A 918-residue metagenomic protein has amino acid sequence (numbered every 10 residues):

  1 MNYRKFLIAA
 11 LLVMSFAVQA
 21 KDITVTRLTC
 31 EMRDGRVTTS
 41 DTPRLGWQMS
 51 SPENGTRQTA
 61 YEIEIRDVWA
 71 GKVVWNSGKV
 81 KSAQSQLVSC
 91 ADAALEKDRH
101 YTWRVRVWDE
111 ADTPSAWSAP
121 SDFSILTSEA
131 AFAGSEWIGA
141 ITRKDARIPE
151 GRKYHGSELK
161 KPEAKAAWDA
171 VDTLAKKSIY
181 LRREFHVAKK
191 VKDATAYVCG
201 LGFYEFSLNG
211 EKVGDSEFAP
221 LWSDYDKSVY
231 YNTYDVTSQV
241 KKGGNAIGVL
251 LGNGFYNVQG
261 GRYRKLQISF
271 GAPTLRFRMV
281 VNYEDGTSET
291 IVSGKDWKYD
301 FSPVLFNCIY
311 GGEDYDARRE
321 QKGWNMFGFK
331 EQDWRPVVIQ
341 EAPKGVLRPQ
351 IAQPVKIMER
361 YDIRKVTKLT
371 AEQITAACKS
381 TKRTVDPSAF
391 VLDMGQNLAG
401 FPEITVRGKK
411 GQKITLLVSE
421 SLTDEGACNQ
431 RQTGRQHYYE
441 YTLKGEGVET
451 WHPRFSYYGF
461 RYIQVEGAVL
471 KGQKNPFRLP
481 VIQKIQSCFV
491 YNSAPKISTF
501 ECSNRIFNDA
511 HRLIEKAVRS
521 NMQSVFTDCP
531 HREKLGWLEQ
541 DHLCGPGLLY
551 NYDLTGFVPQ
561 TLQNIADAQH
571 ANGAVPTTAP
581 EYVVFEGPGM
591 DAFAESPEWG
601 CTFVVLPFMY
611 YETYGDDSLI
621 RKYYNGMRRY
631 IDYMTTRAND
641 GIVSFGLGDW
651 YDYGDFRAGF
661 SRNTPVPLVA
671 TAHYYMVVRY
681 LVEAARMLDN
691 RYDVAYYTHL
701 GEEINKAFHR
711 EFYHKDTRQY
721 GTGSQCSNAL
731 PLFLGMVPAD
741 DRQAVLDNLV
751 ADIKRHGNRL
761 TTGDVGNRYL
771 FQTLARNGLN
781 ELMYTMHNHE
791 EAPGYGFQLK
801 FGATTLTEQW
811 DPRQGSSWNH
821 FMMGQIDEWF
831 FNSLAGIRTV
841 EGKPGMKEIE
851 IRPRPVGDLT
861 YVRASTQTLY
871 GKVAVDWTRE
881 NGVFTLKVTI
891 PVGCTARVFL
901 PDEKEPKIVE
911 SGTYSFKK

Functional and structural regions predicted by a protein language model:
M1-L7: Bacterial N-terminal signal peptides that target proteins for export
A10-Q19: Hydrophobic h-region of N-terminal signal peptides that target proteins for export in Gram-negative bacteria
D22-H100, R104-R532, E539-Q540, G556-P559 (+5 more regions): Extracellular/oxidizing-compartment recognition motifs
D169-K176, T195, V213, L221-Y225 (+18 more regions): Alpha-helix capping and helix-loop boundary segments enriched in small/acidic/polar residues
F203, T274-R276, V292-S302, L470-L513 (+9 more regions): Active-site acid/base region of carbohydrate-active enzymes
I247, Y315-D316, E533, L543 (+8 more regions): C-terminal capping/lid segments that line or modulate ligand- or cofactor-binding pockets
Q267, G271-R278, T290-G328, Q350 (+2 more regions): Non-catalytic C-terminal accessory modules of carbohydrate-active enzymes
